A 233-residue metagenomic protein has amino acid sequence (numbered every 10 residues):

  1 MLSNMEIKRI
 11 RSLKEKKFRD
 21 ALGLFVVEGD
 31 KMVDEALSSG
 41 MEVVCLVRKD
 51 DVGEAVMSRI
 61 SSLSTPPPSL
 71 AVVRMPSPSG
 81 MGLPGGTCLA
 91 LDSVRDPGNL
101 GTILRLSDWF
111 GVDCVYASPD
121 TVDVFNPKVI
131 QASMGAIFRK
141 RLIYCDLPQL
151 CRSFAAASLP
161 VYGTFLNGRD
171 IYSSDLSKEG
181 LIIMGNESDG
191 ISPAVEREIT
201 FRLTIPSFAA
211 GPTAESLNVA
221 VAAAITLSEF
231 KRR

Functional and structural regions predicted by a protein language model:
M1-R48, T121-V122: Boundary-proximal intrinsically disordered activation/regulatory segments immediately upstream of a helical core
F25-V27, E42-R48, V72-V73, P160-L166 (+1 more regions): Short, hydrophobic beta-strand segments that form beta-sheet elements in well-ordered domains
G29, R95-T102, A214-A220: Amphipathic alpha-helical repeat scaffolds
D51-P78: Glycine/small-residue-rich loop that forms an oxyanion/phosphate-binding "nest" at active or ligand-binding sites
G80-N167: RNA substrate-binding interface of SAM-dependent RNA methyltransferases
W109, V124, V129-A136, E196-R233: Structured adenosyl-cofactor binding patch, chiefly the S-adenosyl-L-methionine
G163-A214: Active-site/ligand-binding-proximal alpha/beta "capping" segment
